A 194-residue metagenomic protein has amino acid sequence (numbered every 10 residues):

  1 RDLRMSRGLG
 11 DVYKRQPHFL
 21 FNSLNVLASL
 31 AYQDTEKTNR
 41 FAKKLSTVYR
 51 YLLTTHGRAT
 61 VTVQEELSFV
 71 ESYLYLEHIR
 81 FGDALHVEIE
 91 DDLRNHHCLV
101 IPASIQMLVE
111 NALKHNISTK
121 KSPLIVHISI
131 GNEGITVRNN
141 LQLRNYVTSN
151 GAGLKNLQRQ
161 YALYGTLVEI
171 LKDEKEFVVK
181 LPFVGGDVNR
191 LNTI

Functional and structural regions predicted by a protein language model:
R1, G10-P182: Two-component histidine phosphotransfer core
G186-I194: C-terminal end segment of the histidine kinase catalytic
